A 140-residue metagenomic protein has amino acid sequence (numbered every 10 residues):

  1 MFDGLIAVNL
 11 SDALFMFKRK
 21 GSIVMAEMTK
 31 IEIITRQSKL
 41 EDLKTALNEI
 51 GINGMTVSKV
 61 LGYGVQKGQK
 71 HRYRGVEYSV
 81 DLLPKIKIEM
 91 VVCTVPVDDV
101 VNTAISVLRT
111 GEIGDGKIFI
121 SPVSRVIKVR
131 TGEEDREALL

Functional and structural regions predicted by a protein language model:
F2-L140: Positively charged, small/polar-rich N-terminal and surface patches that mediate targeting and assembly and bind
